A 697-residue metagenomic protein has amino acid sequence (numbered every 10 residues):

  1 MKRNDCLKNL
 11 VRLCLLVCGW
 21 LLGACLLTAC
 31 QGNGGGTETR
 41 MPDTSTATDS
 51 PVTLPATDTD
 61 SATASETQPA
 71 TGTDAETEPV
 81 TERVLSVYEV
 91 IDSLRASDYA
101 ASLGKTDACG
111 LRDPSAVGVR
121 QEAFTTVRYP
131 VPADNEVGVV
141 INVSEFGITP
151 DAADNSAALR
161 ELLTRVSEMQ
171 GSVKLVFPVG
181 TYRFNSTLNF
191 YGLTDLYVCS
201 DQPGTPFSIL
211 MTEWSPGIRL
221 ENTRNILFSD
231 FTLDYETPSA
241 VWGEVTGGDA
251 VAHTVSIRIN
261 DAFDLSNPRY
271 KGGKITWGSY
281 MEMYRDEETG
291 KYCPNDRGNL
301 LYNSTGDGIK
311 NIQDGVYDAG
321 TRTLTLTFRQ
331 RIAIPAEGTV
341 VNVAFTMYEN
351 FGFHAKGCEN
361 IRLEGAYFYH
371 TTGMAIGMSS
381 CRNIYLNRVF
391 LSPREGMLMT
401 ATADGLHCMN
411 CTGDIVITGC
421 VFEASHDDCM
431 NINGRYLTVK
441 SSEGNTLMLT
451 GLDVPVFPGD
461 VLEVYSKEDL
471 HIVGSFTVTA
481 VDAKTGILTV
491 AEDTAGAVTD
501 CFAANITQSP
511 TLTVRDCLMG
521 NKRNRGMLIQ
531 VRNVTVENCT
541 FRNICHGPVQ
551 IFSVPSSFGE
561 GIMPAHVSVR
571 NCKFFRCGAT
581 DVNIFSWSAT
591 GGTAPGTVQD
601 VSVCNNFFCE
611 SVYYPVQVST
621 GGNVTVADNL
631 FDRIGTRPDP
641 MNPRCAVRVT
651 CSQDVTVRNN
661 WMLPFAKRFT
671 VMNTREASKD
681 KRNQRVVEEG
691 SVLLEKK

Functional and structural regions predicted by a protein language model:
T28-A29: C-terminal motif of bacterial Sec signal peptides marking the signal peptidase cleavage site
S86-A158: Right-handed parallel beta-helix/beta-solenoid
V139, V173, G180, S186 (+23 more regions): The right-handed parallel beta-helix/beta-solenoid scaffold, focusing on the short coil/turn and N-cap positions
S156-L163, Q170-L196, Q202-P216, L233 (+3 more regions): N-terminal extracellular ligand-recognition/capping segment immediately after the signal peptide
G171-V173, F184-L188, M211-G217, T237-V241 (+11 more regions): Short glycine/acidic-rich loop motifs that flank beta-strands on beta-rich extracellular proteins
Y197-P203, L220-S239, K356-H370, N387-R388 (+4 more regions): Parallel beta-helix/beta-solenoid
Y235, N260-A319, L452-T485: Ser/Thr/Gly-rich low-complexity blocks that favor extended beta-strand/coil architectures
